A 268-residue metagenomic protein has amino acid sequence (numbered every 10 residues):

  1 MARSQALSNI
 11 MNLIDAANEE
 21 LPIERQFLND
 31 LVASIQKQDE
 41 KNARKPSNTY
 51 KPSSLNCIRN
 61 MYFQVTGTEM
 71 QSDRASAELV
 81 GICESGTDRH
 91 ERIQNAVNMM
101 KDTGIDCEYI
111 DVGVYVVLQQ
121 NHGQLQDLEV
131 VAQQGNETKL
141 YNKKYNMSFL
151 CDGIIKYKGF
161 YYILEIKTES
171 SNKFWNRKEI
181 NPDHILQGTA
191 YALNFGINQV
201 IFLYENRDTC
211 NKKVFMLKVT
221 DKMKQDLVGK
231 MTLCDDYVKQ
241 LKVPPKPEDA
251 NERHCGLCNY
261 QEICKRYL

Functional and structural regions predicted by a protein language model:
M1-I163: Metal-dependent nuclease catalytic cores that hydrolyze phosphodiester bonds in DNA/RNA, characterized by
A2-Q5, I23, N176-N181, N194-L268: Metal-dependent nuclease catalytic regions and adjoining charged, substrate-binding loops involved in nucleic-acid end
S72-R74, N172-W175, K212: Short small-residue beta-strand/loop micro-motif enriched in glycine and branched aliphatics
S85-R89, D183, D226: Soluble or luminal CAZymes and related metallo-dependent hydrolases
Y145-N146, I180-H184: Short, glycine/acidic-rich beta->alpha junctions
I166-E179: Short beta-strand-loop-alpha-helix junction that forms the active-site gateway of nucleic-acid-processing nucleases
